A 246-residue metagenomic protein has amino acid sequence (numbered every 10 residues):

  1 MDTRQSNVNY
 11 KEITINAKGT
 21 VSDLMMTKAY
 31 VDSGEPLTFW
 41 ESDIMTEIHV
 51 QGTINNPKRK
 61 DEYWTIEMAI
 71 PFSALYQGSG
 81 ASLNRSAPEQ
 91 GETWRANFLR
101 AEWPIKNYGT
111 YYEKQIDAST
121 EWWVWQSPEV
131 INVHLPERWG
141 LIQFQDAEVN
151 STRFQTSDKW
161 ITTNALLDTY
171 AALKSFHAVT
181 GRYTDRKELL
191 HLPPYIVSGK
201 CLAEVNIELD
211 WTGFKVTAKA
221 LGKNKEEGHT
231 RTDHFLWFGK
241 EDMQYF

Functional and structural regions predicted by a protein language model:
M1-H177, G181, V197-V205, L209-G213 (+1 more regions): Structural preference for beta-rich elements and adjacent junctions enriched in aromatics
T184, L189-F246: Periplasmic/extracellular, small/polar-rich flexible segments of pilin-like filament-forming proteins
